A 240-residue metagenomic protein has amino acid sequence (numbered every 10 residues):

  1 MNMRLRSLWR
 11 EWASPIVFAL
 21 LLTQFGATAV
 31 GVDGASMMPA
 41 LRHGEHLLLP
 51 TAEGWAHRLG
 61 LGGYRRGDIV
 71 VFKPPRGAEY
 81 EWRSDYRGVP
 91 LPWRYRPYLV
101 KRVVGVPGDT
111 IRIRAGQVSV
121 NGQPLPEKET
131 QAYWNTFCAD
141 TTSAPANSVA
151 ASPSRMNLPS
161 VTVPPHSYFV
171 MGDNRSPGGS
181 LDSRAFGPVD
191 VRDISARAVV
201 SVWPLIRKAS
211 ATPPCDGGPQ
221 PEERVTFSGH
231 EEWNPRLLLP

Functional and structural regions predicted by a protein language model:
N2-R10, F25-G31, P39-P240: Soluble "head" domains of membrane/secretory-pathway proteins
E11, P15-A19: Hydrophobic alpha-helical membrane-embedded or membrane-associated segments
